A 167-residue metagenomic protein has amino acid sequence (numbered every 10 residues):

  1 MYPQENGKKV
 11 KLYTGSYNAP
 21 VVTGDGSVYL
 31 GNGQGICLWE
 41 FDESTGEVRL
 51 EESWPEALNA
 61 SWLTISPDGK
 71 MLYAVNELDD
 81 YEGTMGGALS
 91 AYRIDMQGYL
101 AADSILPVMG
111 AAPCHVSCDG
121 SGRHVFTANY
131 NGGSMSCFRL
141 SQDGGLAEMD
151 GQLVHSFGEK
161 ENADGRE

Functional and structural regions predicted by a protein language model:
E5-K8, I65-G69, C118-G122: Residue-level detector of Asp-centered blade-edge/turn motifs that repeat once per structural unit in beta-propeller
N18-V22, E77-G83, N131-S134: Short glycine/acidic-enriched loop and turn motifs that connect beta-strands
Y29-F41, G87-D95: Beta-propeller blade signature
N32, L58-S61, A112-C114, E167: Beta-rich catalytic cores
D42-S44, I94-Q97, S141-D143: Short loop/turn segments that connect beta-strands within beta-propeller blades
T64-P107: Glycine-rich, N-terminal phosphate-binding loop and its surrounding beta-alpha-beta segment
Y99-E167: Asp-box/WD-like beta-propeller blade repeats and closely related beta-sheet repeat scaffolds
